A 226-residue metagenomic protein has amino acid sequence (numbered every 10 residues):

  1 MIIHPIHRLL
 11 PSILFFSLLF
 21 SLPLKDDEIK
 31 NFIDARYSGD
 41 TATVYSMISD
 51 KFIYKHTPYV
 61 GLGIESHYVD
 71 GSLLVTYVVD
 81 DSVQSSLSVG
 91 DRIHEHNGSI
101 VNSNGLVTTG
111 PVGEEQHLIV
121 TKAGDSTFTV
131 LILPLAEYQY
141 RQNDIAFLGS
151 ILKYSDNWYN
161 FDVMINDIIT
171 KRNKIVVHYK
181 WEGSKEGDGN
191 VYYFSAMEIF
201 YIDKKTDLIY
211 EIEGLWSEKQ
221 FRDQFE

Functional and structural regions predicted by a protein language model:
M1-L24: Bacterial Sec-dependent N-terminal signal peptides
L22-T41, M47: Short, aromatic-enriched amphipathic alpha-helices that serve as compact interaction elements
G39-P58, D207: Short, well-ordered alpha-helical segments enriched in acidic and aromatic residues
I48, P58, Y77-V79, N97-I100 (+6 more regions): A mature extracytoplasmic/lumenal domain signature
Y59-N102: PDZ/PDZ-like domain segments forming the peptide/carboxylate-binding groove, activating on the N-terminal beta-strands
L106-I145: PDZ-domain C-terminal substructure recognizer with occasional recognition of PDZ-binding tails
L148-E226: A beta-strand edge to alpha-helix "cap/lid" segment located at domain peripheries
